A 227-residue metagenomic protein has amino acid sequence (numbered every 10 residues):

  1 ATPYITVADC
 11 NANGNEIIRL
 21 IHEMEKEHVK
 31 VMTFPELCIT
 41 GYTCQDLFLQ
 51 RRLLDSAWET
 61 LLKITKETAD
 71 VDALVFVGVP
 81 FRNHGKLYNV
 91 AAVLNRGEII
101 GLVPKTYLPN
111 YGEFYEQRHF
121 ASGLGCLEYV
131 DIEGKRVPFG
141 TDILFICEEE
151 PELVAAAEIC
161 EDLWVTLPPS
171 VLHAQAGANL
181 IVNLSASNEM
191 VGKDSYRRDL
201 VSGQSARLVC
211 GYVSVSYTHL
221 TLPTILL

Functional and structural regions predicted by a protein language model:
A1-P223, L227: Enzyme catalytic cores with a strong preference for nitrogen-chemistry domains
